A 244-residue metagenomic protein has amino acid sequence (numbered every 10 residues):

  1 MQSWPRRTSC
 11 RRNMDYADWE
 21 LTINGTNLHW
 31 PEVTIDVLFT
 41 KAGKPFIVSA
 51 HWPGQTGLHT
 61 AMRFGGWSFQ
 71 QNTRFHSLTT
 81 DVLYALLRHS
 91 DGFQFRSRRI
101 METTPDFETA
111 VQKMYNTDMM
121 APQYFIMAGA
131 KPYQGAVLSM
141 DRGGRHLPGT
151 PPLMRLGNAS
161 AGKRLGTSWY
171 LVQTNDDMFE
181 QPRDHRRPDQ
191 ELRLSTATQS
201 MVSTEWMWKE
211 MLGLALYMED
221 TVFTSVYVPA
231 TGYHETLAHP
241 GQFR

Functional and structural regions predicted by a protein language model:
M1, F95, M101-R244: C-terminus-biased signal that marks the final domain/tail of proteins
M1-G92, M120-P122, V222: A contiguous strand-loop segment
